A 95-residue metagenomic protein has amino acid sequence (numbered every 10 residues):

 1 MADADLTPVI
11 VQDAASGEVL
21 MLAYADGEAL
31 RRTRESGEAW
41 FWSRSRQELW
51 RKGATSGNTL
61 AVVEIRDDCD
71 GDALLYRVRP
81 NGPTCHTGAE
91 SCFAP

Functional and structural regions predicted by a protein language model:
M1-P8, Q12-L20, A25-P95: C-terminal binding/interaction regions
